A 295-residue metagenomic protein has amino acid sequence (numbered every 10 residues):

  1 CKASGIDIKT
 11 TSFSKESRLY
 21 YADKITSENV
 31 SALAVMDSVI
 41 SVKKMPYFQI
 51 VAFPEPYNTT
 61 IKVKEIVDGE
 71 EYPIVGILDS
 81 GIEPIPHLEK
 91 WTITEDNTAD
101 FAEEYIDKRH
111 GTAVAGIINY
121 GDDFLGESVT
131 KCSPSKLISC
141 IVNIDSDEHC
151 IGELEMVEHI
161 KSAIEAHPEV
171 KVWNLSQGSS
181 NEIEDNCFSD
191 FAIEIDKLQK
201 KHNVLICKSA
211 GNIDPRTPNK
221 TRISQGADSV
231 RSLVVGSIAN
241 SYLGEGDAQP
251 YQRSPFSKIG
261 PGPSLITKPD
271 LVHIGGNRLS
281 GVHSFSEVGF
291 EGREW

Functional and structural regions predicted by a protein language model:
C1-I66: Autoinhibitory propeptides
I25-E28, N58-K64, G121-D123, V157-H159 (+3 more regions): Short alpha-helical segments and helix-capping/turn motifs at coil-helix boundaries
K64-D96, F101-E153, K201-N203, D228-R231 (+2 more regions): Subtilisin-like serine protease catalytic core
L78-G81, I141-N143, L175-S179, S209-N212 (+2 more regions): Active-site-proximal beta-strand/loop segments in catalytic clefts of secreted hydrolases
D79-E83, H87, R222-W295: Extracellular S/T/G-rich loop segment that most often corresponds to the catalytic His/Ser-adjacent loop
T112, G116, E158, I193 (+3 more regions): Residues on a specific face of well-ordered alpha-helices
N143-R231: Substrate-binding/access-modulating region of protease and related hydrolase catalytic domains
